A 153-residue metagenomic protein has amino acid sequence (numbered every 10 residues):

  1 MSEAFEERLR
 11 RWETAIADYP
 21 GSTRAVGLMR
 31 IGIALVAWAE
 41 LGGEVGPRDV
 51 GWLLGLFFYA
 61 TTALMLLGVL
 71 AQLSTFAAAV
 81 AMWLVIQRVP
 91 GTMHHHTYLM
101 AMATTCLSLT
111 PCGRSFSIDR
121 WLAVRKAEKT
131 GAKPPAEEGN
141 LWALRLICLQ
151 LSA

Functional and structural regions predicted by a protein language model:
M1-A153: Alpha-helical membrane-anchoring segments
